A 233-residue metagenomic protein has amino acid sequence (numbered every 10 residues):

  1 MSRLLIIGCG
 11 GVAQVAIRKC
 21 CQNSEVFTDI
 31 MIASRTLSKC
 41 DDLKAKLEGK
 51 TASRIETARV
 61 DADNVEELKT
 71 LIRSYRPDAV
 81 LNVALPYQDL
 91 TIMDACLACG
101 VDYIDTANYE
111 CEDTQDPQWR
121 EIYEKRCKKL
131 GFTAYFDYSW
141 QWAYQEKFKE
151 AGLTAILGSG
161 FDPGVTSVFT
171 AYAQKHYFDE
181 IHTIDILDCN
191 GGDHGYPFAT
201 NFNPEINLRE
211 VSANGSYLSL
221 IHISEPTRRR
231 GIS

Functional and structural regions predicted by a protein language model:
L4-G10: Conserved N-terminal Rossmann-fold NAD(P)-binding element of oxidoreductases
A13-Q14: N-terminal Rossmann-fold NAD(P) dinucleotide-binding loop
T36-S38: Helix N-cap at the beta1-alpha1 junction of Rossmann-like dinucleotide-binding domains, i.e., the first residues
K50-N64: Rossmann-fold cofactor-recognition segment
A62-S74: Conserved Rossmann-fold cofactor-binding substructure of NAD(P)-dependent oxidoreductases
A107-A151: Rossmann-fold NAD(P)-binding glycine/threonine-rich loop
T154-L220: Conserved anion/nucleotide-ligand pocket segment
I221-S233: Single conserved hydrophobic/aromatic residue that forms the stacking wall/gate of nucleotide- or nucleobase-binding
